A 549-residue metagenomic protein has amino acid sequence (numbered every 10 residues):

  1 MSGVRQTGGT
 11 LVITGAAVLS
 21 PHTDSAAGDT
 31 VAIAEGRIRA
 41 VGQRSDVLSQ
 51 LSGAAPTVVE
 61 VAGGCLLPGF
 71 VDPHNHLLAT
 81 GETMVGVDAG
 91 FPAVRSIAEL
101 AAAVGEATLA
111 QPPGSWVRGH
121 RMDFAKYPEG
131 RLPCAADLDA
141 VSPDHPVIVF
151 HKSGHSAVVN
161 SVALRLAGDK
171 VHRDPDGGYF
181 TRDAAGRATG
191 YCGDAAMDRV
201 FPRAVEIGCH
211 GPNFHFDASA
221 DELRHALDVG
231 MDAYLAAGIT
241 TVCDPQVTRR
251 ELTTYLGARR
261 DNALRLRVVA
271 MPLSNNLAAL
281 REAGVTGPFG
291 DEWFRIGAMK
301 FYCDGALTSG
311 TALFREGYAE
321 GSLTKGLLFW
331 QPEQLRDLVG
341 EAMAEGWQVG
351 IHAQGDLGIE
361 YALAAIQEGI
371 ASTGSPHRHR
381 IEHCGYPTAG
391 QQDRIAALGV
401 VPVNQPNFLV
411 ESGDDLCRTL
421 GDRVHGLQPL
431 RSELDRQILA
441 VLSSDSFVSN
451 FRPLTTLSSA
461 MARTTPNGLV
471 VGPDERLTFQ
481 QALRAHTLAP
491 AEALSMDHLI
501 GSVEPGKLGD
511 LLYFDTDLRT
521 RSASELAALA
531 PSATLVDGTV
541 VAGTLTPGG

Functional and structural regions predicted by a protein language model:
M1-T10, L545-G549: Basic/polar N-terminal segments that are highly enriched at the extreme N-terminus, encompassing both cleavable
G8-T14, L19, T23-A34, I38-R281 (+8 more regions): Divalent metal-binding segments
P73, L398, G509: An anion/phosphate-binding loop that grips the pyrophosphate of nucleotide cofactors and donors
H76, F294-T311, V400-L409: Non-cysteine beta-strand/loop elements that form the S-adenosyl-L-methionine
R259-N262, V285-F294, G374, I395-G399: Acidic (Asp/Glu)-rich catalytic clusters
V339-G350, Q354-H379, H383-C384, A389-D393 (+2 more regions): His/Asp/Glu-enriched, well-ordered alpha-helical/loop segment that forms or immediately abuts the divalent-metal
L518-E525: Short, Lys/Arg- and Gly-enriched loop/turn segments at beta-strand edges
P531-T546: Short peripheral tails and domain-boundary helices/loops at the edges of structured domains
